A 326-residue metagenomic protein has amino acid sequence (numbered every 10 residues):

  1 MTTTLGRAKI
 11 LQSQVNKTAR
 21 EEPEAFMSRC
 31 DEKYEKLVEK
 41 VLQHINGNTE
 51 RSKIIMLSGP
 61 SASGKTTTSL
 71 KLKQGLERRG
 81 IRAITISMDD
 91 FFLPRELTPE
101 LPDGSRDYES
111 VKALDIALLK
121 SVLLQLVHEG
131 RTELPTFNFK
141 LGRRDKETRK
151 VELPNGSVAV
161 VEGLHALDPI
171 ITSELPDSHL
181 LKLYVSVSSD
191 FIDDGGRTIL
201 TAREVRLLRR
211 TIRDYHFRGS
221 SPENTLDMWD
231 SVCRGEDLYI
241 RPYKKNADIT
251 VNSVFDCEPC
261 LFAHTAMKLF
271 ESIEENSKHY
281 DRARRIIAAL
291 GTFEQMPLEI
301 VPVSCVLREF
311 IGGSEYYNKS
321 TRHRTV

Functional and structural regions predicted by a protein language model:
M1-K40: Charged, amphipathic alpha-helical linker segments immediately N-terminal to NTP-binding catalytic cores
P23-S28, E35, T172-V326: Conserved NTP phosphate-binding and transfer environment spanning the P-loop NTPase/kinase superfamily
R29, I84-I86, L93-G142, V158: Conserved nucleotide-sensing/catalytic segment adjacent to the nucleotide-binding pocket in NTP-handling enzymes
R51, K120-D177, L226-Y243: Glycine-rich phosphate-binding loop used to anchor ATP phosphates in small-molecule kinases, encompassing both
I55-L57: Hydrophobic anchor at the beta1->P-loop junction of P-loop NTPases
K65: Conserved lysine of the Walker
Q74-I84: Post-Walker A helix-loop "phosphate-sensing" segment adjacent to the P-loop in P-loop NTPases
